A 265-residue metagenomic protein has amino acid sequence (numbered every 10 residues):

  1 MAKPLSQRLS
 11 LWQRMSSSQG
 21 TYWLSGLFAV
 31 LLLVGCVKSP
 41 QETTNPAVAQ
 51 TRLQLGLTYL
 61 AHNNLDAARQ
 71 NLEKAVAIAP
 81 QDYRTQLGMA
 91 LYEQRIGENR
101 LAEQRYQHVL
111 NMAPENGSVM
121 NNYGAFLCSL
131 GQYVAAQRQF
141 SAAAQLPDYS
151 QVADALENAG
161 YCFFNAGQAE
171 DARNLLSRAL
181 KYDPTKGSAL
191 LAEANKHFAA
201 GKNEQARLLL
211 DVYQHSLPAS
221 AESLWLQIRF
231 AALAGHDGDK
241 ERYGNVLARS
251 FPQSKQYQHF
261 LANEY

Functional and structural regions predicted by a protein language model:
L32-R52: Bacterial Sec signal peptide processing site at the extreme N-terminus
T44, I78, M112-A113, L146-D148 (+3 more regions): Structural marker of alpha-solenoid helical repeat scaffolds
Q54, G88, N122, L156-N158 (+2 more regions): Canonical tetratricopeptide repeat
A61-H62, R95-I96, S129-L130, C162-N165 (+2 more regions): Register position in tetratricopeptide repeats
T85, V119, A153-A155, A189 (+2 more regions): TPR alpha-solenoid repeat register
H215-Y265: Terminal, low-structured helical/coil segments at or just beyond the last alpha-helical repeat
